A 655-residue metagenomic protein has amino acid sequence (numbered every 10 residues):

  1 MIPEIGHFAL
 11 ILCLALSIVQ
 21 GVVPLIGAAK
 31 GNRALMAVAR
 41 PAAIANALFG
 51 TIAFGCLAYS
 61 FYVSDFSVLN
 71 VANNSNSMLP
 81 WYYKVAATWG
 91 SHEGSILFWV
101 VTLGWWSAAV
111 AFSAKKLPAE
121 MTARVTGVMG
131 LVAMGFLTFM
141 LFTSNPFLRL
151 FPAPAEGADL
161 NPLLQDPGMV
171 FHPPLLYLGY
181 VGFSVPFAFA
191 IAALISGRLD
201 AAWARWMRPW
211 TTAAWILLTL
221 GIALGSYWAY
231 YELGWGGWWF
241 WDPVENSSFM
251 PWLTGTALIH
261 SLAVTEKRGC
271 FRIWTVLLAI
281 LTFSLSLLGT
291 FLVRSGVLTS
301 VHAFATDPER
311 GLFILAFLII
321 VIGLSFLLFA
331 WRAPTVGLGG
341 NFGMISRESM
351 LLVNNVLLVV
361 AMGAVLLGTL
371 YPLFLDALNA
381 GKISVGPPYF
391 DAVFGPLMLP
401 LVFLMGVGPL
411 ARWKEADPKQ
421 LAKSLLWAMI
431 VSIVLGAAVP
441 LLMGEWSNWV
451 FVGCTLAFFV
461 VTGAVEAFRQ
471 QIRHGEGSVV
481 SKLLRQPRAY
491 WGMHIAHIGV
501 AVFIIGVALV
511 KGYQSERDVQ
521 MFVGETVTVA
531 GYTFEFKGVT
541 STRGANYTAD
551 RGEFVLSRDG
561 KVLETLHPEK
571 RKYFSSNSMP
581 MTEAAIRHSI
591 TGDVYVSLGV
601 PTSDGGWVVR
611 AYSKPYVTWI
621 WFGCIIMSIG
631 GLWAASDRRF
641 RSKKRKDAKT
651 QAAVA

Functional and structural regions predicted by a protein language model:
M1-A34, I52, F66, P243-L253 (+4 more regions): Contiguous transmembrane helix-bundle modules in multi-pass membrane proteins
I11-L25, A29-N32, S95-S226, G234: A conserved hydrophobic secondary-structure block that centers on an alpha-helix together with its immediately flanking
A29-T51, F112-M134, I195-I216, V264-I280 (+4 more regions): Membrane-interfacial loop-to-helix junctions in multi-pass inner-membrane proteins
A45-F61, M129-F142, L278-S286, N355-L366 (+1 more regions): Hydrophobic alpha-helical membrane-insertion segments
T51-T126, L141-L160, I222-E266, G289-L312 (+1 more regions): Membrane-interface helix-loop-helix modules in multi-pass inner-membrane proteins
A86-A87, N161-D166, T591-W619, G623: Short, aromatic-rich amphipathic segments at membrane interfaces that lie adjacent to a transmembrane helix or signal
R517-R610: Soluble non-transmembrane domains of integral membrane proteins
